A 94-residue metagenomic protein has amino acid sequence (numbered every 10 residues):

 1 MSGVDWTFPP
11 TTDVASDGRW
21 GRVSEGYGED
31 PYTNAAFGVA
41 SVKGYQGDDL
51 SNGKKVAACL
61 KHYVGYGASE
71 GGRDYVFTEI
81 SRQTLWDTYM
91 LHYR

Functional and structural regions predicted by a protein language model:
M1-R94: Glycoside hydrolase catalytic-domain context in secreted enzymes
